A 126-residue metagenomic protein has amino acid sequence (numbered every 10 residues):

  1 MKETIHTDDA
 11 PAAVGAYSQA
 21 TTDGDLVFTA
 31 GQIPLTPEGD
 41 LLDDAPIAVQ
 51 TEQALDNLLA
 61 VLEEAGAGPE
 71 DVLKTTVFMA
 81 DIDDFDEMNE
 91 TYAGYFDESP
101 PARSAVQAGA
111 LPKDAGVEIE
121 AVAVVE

Functional and structural regions predicted by a protein language model:
M1-Q53, A60-L73, M79-E126: N-terminal presequence-like segments and the immediate start of the first folded domain
